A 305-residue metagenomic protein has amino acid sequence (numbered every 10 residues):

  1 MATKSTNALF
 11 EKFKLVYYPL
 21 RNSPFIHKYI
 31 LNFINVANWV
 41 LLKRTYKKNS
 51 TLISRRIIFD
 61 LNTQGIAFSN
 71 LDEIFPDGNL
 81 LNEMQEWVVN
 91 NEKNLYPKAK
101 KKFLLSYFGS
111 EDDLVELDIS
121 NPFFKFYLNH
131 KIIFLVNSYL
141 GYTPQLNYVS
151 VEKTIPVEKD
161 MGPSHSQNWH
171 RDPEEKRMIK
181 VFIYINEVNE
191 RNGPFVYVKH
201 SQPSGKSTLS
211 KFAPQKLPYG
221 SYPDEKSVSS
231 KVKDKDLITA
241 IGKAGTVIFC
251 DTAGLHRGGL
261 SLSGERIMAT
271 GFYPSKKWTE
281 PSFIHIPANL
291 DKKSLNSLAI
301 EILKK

Functional and structural regions predicted by a protein language model:
A2-L15, P19, V36, K43-Y46 (+3 more regions): Non-heme Fe(II)/2-oxoglutarate
T3-N7, F13-Q167: Non-heme Fe(II)-dependent double-stranded beta-helix
Y142-Q145, H170-E174, I185-P194, H200-Q202: Active-site region of the double-stranded beta-helix
Y148, G162-H165, I179-K180, R191-V198 (+3 more regions): A short secondary-structure junction signal
P163-N168, Y222-K233, I284-A288: Short, surface-exposed loop/helix-turn segments at secondary-structure junctions that function as lids/hinges flanking
S166-P173, L255-G258: Histidine-centered catalytic micro-motifs
E174-E190, I241-G242, F249, F272-S275: Short, conserved beta-strand element in jelly-roll/cupin
R191-G254: Double-stranded beta-helix
